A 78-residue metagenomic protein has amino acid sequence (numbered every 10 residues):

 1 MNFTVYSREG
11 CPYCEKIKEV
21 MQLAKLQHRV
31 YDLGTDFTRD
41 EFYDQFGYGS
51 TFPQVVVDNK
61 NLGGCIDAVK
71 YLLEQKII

Functional and structural regions predicted by a protein language model:
M1-L26: Local sequence-structure signature of Cys/Sec-based thiol-disulfide redox active-site neighborhoods
P12, F37, G63: Short alpha-helical
E15, D40, K70: Alpha-helical elements of the RecA-like P-loop NTPase motor core of helicases
H28-V30, N61: Conserved beta-strand scaffold positions in the cores of enzyme catalytic domains, especially in NTP/NDP-utilizing
D32-G49: Thioredoxin-like thiol-disulfide oxidoreductase module
F46-V56, C65-I66: Structural micro-motif
V57-I78: Non-catalytic, surface beta->alpha helical segment in thiol-disulfide oxidoreductase systems
